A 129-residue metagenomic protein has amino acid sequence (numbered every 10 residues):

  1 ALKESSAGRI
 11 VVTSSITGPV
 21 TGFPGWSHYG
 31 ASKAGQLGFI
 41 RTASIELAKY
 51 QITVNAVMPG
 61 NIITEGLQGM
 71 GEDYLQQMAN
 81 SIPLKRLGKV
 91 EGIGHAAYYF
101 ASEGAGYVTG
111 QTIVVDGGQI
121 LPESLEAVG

Functional and structural regions predicted by a protein language model:
K3, R9-G35, I40-K49: Catalytic loop of short-chain dehydrogenase/reductase
K3-E4, L47-Y50, I62, G88 (+1 more regions): A short hydrophobic alpha-helix cap/turn motif
S5, G22-P24, L67-G69, S124-E126: Conserved catalytic-core motifs of eukaryotic protein kinase domains, centered on the activation segment
V12, N55-P59: Rossmann-fold scaffold of SDR-type NAD(P)-dependent oxidoreductases
A48, T53, V108-G110: Short, small/polar-rich loop/turn modules that mediate ligand/substrate recognition or access, typified
A56, E72, Q76-V108, V115-G117: C-terminal helical subdomain
M58-G69: Short, flexible catalytic-loop segment of classical short-chain dehydrogenase/reductase
T109-G129: Short C-terminal tail/terminal secondary-structure segment of NAD(P)H-dependent dehydrogenase/reductase domains
